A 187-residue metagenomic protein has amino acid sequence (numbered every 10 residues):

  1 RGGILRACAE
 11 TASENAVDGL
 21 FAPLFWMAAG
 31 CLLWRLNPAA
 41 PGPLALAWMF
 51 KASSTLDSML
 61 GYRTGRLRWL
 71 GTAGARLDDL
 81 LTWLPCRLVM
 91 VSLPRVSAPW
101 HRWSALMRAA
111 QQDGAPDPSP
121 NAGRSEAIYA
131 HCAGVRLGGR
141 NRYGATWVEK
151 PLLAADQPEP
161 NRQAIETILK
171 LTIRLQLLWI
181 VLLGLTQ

Functional and structural regions predicted by a protein language model:
R1-Q187: Hydrophobic alpha-helical transmembrane segments
